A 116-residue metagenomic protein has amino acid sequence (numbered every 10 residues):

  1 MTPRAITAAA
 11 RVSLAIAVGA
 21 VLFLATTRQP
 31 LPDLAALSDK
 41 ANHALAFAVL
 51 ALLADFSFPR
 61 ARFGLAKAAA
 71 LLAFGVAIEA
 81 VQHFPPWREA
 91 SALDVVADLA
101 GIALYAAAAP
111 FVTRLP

Functional and structural regions predicted by a protein language model:
M1-D55, A66-K67: "…centered on the first transmembrane helix and the immediately adjacent amphipathic helix/loop
A8-A9, R60-A68, S91-A92: Membrane-helix interface segments
G19-T27, L72-V81: Aromatic-anchored segments of alpha-helical transmembrane domains
T26-R28, F58-P59, P86, T113: Short helix-capping/hinge motifs at transmembrane helix termini and TM-loop junctions
Q29, D33-K40, I78-A103: Interfacial helix-loop-helix junctions of multi-pass membrane proteins
H43, A54, R62-F63, P86 (+1 more regions): Amphipathic, hydrophobic secondary-structure cores in small proteins
L45-R60, I102-T113: Membrane-interfacial alpha-helical segments at the cytosolic side of multi-pass membrane proteins
